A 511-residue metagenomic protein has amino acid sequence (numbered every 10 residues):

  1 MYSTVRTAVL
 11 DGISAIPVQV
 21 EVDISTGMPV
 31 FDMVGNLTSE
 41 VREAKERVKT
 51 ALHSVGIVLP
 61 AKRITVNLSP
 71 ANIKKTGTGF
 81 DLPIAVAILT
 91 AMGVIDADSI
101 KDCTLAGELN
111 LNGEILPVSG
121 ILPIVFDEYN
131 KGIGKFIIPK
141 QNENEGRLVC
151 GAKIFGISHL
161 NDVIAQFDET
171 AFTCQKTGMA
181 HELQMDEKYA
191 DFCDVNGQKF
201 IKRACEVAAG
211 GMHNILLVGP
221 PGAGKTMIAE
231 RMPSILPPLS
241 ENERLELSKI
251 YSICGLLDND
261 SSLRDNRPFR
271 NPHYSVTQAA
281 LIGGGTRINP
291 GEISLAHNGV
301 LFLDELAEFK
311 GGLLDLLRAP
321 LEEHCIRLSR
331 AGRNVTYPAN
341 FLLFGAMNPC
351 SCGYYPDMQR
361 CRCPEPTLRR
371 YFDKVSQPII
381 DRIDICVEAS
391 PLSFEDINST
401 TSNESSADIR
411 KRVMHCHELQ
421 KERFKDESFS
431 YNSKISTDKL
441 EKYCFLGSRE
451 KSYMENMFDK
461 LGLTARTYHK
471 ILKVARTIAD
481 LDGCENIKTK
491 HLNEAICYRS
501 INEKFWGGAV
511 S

Functional and structural regions predicted by a protein language model:
M1-L216, P220-T226, S329, T467-Y468 (+1 more regions): Peripheral, non-AAA+ core regions of ATP-driven protein-machinery
V34-K45, P60, N67-G77, R287-I288 (+1 more regions): Basic, amphipathic alpha-helical bundle interface domains used for macromolecular binding and assembly
L59-K62, S99-I100, N130-G132, C150 (+9 more regions): Short loop/turn elements that form and flank the Walker-type P-loop nucleotide-binding site in RecA-like NTPase cores
L111, L301-F302, E308-F309: Residues immediately C-terminal
A171-V207, G211, P238-I293: P-loop NTPase nucleotide-binding/switch module
L217-D258, E323: Walker A/P-loop
N298, D304-E305, L316: Walker B catalytic acidic pair
